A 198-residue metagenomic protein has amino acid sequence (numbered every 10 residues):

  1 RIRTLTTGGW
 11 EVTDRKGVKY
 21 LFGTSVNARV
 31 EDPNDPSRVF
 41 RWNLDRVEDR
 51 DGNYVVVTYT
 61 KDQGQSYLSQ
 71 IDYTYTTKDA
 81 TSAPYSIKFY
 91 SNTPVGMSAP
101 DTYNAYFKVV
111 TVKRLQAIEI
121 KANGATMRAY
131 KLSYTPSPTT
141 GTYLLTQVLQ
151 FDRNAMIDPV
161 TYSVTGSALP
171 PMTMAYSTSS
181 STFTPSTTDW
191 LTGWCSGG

Functional and structural regions predicted by a protein language model:
R1-G198: Conserved catalytic cores of ATP-dependent inositol ring kinases
